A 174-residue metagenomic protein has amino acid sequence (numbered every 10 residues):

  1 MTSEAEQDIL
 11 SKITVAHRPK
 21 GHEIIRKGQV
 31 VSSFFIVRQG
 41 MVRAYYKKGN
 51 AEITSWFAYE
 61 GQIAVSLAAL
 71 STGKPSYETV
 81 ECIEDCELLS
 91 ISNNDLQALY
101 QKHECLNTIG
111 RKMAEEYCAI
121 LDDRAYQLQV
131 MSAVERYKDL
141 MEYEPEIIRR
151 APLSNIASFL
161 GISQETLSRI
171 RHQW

Functional and structural regions predicted by a protein language model:
M1-H17, A69: Cyclic nucleotide-binding regulatory module and flanking cytosolic helices
S11-K12, E23-S33, A51-I53, G73-S76: A short beta-loop-beta micro-motif enriched in histidine and acidic residues
T14, E23, M41-Y46, I63 (+1 more regions): Short beta-strand segments in beta-sandwich/barrel cores
T14-Q29, A58-Q62: Conserved short histidine dyad/triad with adjacent acidic residue
G21, S32-R43, E60-G61: Glycine- and acidic-residue-biased ligand/ion/polar-headgroup-sensing regions
I53-K112: Cyclic-nucleotide recognition modules
M131-W174: Phosphate-/nucleic-acid-contacting segments
